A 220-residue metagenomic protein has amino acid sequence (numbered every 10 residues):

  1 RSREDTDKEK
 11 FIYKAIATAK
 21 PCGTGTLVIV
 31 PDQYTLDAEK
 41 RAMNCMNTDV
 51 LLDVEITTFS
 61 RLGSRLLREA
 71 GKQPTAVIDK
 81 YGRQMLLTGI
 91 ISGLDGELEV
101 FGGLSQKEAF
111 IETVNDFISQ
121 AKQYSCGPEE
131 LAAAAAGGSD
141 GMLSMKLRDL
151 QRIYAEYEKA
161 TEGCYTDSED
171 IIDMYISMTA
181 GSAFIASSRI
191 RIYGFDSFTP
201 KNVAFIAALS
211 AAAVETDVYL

Functional and structural regions predicted by a protein language model:
R1-I12: Walker A/P-loop
R3-E4, Q33-Y34, S60-R61, T161 (+1 more regions): Short, flexible loop/turn elements at secondary-structure junctions
K8, G93-G194, K201, F205: Accessory N-terminal region flanking or inserted into the helicase ATPase core in nucleic-acid motor proteins
F11-P21: Walker A/P-loop NTP-binding motif
C22-A133, G137-G141, M145: Conserved P-loop NTPase-based nucleic-acid remodeling module centered on helicase motor cores
G23-G25, I185-R189, A213-E215: A general structural motif
E55-L62, R189-F198, D217: Conserved helicase core region in the C-terminal RecA-like lobe
K201-L220: Conserved RecA-like helicase ATPase core segment that couples NTP binding/hydrolysis to strand translocation
